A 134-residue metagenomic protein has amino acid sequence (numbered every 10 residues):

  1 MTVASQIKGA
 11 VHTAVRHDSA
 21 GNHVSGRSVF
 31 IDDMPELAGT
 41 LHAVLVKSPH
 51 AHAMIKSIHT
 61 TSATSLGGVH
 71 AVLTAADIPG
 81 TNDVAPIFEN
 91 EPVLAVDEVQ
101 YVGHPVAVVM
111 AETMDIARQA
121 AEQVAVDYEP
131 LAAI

Functional and structural regions predicted by a protein language model:
M1-I134: Flexible, low-hydrophobicity surface segments
